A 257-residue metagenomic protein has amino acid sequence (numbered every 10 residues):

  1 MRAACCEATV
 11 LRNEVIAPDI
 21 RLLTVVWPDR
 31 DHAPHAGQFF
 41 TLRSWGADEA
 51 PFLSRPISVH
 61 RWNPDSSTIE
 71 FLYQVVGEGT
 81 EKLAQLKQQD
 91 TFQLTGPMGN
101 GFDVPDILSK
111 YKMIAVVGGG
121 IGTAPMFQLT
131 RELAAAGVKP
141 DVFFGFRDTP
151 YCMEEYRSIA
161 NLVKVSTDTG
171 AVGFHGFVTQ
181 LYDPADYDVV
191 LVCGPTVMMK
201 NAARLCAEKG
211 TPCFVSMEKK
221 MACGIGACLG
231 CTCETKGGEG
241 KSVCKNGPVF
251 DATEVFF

Functional and structural regions predicted by a protein language model:
M1-Q88: Ferredoxin-reductase
R12, R61, V165-T167, V215 (+1 more regions): Structural signal for conserved beta-strand scaffold positions within catalytic alpha/beta enzyme cores
E78-E218: FNR/FR-type flavoprotein reductase catalytic core
V178, V243, D251-F257: A charged, well-structured terminal subsegment
T196, E218-V249: Local cysteine-cluster metal-coordination motifs and their immediate loop/turn environment, predominantly Fe-S cluster
